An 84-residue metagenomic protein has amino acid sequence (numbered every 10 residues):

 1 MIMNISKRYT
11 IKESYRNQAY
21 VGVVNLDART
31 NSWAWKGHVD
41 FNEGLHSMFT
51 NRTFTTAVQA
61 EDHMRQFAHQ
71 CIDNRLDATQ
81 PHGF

Functional and structural regions predicted by a protein language model:
M1-V21, H46, F84: Negatively charged, low-complexity tracts enriched in Asp/Glu with abundant Ser/Thr
I2-N4, R52, T56, T79: Long, contiguous binding/interaction regions
G22-L26: Hydrophobic/aromatic beta-strand elements that line small-molecule binding cavities or substrate pockets in beta-rich
D27-S47: Short aromatic-glycine-(Arg/Gly/Cys) micro-motifs in beta-strand/loop hairpins
N31-W33, T55-Q66: Short, surface-exposed linear segments at secondary-structure transitions and domain or protein termini
N42-Q59: A short, exposed loop/beta-hairpin motif centered on an aromatic-Gly-Thr core
Q66-A78: Short arginine-rich
A78-F84: Short, mixed-charge low-complexity intrinsically disordered segments
